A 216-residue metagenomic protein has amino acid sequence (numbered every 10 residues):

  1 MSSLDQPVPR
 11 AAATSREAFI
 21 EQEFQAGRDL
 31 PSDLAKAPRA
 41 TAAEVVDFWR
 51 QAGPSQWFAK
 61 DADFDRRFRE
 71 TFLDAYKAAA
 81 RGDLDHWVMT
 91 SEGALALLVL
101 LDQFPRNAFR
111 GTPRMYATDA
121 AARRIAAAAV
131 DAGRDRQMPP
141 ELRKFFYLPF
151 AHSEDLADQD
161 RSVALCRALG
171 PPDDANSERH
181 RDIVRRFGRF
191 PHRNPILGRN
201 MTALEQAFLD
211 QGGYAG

Functional and structural regions predicted by a protein language model:
S2-G216: Intrinsically disordered, low-complexity activation-like regions
